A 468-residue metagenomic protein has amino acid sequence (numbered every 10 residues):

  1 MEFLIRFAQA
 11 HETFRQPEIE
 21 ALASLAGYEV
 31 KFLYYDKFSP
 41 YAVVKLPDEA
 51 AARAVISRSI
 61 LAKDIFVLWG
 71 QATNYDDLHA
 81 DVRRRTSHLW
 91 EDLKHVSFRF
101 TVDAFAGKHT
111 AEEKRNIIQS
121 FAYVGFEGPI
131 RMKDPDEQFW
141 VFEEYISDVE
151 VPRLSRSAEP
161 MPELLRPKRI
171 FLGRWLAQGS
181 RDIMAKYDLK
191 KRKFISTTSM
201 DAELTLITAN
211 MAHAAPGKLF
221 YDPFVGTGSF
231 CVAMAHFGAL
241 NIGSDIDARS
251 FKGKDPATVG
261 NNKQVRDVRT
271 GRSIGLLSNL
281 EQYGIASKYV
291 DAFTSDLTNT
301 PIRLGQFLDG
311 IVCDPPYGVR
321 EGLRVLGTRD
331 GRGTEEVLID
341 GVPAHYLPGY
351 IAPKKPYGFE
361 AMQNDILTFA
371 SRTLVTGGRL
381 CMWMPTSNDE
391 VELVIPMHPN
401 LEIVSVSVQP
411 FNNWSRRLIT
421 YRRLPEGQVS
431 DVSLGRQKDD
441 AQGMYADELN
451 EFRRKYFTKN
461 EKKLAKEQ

Functional and structural regions predicted by a protein language model:
M1-A54, D64, A106-G107, D134-D136 (+1 more regions): Class I S-adenosyl-L-methionine-dependent methyltransferase catalytic core
Q9-T13, A72-H79, G107-R115: Generic detection of long, well-ordered alpha-helical segments
I19, A23-G27, V82, T86 (+3 more regions): Hydrophobic, Leu/Ile/Phe/Ala-enriched alpha-helical segments that form helix-helix packing faces
K37-D92: Conserved AdoMet
S87-R156, I170: A short N-terminal interaction module
